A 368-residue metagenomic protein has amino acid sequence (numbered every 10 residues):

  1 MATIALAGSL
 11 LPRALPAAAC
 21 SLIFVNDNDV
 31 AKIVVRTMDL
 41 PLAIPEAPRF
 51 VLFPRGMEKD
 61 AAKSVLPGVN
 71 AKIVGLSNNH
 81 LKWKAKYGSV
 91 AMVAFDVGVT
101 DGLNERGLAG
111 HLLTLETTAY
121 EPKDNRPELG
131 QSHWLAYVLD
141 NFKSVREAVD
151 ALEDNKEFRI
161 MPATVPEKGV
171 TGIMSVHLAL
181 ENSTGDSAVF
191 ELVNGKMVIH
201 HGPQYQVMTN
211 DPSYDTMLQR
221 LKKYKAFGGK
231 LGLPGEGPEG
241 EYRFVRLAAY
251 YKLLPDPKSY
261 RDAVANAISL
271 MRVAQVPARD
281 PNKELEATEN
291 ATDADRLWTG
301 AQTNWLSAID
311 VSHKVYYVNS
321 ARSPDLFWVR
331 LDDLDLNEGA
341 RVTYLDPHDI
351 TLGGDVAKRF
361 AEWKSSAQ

Functional and structural regions predicted by a protein language model:
M1-A2: Bacterial N-terminal signal peptides that target proteins for export
P12-A14: N-terminal signal peptide c-region/cleavage motif recognized by signal peptidases
A18-I33, P41-P48, P54-K59, S64-L66 (+3 more regions): C-terminus-biased signal that marks the final domain/tail of proteins
A19-R126, R159: A contiguous strand-loop segment
K84-V90, S175-L178, T292-D293: Short, hydrophobic/aromatic-rich segments at coil-to-beta transitions
D101, R106-S132, N155-N210: Acidic/His-rich structured neighborhood in mature extracellular/periplasmic domains
E128-A163, D256-S269: Proteins synthesized as precursors that undergo proteolytic processing into mature forms
